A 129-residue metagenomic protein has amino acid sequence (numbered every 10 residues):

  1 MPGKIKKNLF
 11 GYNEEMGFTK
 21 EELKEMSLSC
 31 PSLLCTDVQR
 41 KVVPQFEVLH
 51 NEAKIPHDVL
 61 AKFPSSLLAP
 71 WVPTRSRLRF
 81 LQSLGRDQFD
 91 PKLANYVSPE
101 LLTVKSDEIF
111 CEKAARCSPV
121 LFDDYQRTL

Functional and structural regions predicted by a protein language model:
M1-L129: Long amphipathic alpha-helical repeat/alpha-solenoid cores
